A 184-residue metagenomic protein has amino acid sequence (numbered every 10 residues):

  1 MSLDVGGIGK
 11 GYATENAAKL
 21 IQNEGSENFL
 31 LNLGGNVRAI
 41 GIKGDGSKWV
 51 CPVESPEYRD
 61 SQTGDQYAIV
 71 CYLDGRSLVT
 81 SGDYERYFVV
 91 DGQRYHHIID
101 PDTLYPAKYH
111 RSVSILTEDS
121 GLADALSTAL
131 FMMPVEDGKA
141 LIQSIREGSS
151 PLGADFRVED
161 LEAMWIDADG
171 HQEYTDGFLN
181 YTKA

Functional and structural regions predicted by a protein language model:
M1-A184: Mature catalytic core of soluble alpha/beta enzymes
